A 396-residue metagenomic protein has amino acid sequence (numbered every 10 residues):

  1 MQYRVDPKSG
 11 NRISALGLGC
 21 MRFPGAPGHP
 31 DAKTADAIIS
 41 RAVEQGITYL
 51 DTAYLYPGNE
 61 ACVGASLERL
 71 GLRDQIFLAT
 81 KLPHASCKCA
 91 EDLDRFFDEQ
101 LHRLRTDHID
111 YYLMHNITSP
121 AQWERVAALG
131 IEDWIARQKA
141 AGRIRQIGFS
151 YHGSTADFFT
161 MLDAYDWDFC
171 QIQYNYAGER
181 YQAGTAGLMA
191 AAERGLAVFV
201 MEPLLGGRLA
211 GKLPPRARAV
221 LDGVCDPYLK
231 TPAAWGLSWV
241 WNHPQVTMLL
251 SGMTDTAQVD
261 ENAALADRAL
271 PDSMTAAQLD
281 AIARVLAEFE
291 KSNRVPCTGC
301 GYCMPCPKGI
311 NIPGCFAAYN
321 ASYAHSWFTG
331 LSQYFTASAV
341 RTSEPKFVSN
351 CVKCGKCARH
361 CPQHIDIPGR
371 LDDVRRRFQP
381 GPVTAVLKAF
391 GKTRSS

Functional and structural regions predicted by a protein language model:
M1-I76: N-terminal binding-site loop/beta-alpha segment at the start of enzyme catalytic domains that lines or forms
D6, L18, A42, L50 (+12 more regions): Conserved, mostly hydrophobic/aromatic
G19, A53-Y56, Y112-H115, S150 (+3 more regions): Conserved residues at the C-terminal ends of beta-strands
A26-P27, S40, E44, C87-L204 (+3 more regions): Glycine/proline-rich, positively charged, aromatic-decorated active-site loop/lid region on the catalytic face
I47, L67, A164-D166, A186-S396: Structured C-terminal cap/extension of enzyme domains
T48-Y54, R145-F149, Q171-I172, M248-L250 (+1 more regions): Short catalytic-loop micro-motif centered on adjacent basic/acidic residues
A61-T80, E132-A141, E193: Alpha-helix-loop-beta-strand connector modules within alpha/beta enzyme cores
D74-S86, Y112-H115: A short, structured active-site edge motif that brings together acidic residues
